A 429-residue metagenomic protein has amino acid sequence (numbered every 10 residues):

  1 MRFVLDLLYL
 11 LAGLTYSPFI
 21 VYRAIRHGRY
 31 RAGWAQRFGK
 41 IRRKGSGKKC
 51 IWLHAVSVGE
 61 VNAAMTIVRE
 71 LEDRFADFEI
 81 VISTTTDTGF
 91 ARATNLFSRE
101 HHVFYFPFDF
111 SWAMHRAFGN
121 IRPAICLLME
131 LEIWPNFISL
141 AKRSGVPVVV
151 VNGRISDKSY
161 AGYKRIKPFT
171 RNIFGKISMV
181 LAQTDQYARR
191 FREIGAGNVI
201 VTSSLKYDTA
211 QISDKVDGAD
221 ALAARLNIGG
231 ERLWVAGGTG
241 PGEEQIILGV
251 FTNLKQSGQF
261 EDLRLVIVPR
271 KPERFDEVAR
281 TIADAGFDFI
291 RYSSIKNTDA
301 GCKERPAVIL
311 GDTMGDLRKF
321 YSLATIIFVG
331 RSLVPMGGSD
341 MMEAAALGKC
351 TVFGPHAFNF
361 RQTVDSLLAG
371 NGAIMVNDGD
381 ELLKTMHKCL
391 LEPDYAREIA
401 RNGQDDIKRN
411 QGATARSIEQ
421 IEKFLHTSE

Functional and structural regions predicted by a protein language model:
M1-E429: Nucleotide-activated sugar donor-binding and catalytic core shared by glycosyltransferases and related lipid-linked
